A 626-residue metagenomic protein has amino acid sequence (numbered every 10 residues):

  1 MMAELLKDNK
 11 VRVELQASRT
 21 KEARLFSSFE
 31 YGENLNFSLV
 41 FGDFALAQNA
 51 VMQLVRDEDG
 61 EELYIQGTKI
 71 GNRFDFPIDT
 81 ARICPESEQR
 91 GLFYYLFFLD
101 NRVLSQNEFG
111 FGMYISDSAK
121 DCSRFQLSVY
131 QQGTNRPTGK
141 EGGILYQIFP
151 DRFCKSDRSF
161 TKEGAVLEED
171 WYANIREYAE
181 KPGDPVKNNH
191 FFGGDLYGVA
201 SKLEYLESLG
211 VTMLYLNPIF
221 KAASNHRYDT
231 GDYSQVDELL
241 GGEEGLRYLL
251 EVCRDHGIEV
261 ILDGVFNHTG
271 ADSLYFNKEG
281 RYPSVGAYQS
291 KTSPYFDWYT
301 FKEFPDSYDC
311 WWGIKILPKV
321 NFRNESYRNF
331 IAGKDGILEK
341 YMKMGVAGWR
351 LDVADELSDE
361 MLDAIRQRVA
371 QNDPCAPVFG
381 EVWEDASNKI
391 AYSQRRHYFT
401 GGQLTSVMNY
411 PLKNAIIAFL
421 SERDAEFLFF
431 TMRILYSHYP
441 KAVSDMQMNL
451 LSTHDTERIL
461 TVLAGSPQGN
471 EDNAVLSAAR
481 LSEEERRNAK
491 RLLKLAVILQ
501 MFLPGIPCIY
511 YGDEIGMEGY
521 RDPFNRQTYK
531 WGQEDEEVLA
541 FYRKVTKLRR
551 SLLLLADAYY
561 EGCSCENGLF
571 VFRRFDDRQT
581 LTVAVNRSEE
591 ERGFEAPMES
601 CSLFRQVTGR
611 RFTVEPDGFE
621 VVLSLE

Functional and structural regions predicted by a protein language model:
M1-Y146, N372: Glycan-association/targeting regions that enable binding to alpha-glucans and other polysaccharides
N36-F44, S588-E599: Surface-exposed beta-strand/loop patches in extracellular or lumenal glycoproteins
D43, I144, G609-E626: C-terminal beta-strand-rich structural cap/linker in extracellular carbohydrate-active enzymes
G143, F149-T212, I219-K343, I365-N372: Substrate-binding/active-site clefts of carbohydrate-active enzymes
I144-Y146, L214-L216, V260-L262, W349 (+3 more regions): Hydrophobic faces of well-ordered beta-strands that scaffold small-molecule active sites in alpha/beta enzyme cores
D151, Y392-S393, D445-L481, V497-E534: Aromatic/acidic polysaccharide-binding cleft in carbohydrate-active enzymes
L250-E259, N267-H268, S273-S284, I337 (+3 more regions): Active-site-proximal helices and loops of the catalytic beta/alpha 8
C563-P597: Carbohydrate-binding surface patches
